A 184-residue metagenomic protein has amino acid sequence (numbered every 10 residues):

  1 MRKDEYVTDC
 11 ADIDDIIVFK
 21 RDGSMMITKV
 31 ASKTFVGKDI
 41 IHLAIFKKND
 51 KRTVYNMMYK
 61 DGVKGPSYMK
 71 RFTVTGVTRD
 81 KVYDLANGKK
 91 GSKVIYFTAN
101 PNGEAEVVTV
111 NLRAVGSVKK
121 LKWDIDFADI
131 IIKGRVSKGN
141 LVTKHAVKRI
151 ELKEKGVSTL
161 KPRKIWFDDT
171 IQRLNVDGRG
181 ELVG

Functional and structural regions predicted by a protein language model:
M1-G184: C-terminal interaction appendages of subunits in large macromolecular complexes
